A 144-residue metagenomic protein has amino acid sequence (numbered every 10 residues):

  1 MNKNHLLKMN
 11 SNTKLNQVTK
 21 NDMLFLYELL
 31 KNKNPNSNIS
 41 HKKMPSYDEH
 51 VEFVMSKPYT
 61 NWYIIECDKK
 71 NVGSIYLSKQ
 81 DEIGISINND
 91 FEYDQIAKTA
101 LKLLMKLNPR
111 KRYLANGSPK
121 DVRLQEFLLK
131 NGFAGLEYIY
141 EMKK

Functional and structural regions predicted by a protein language model:
N12-E28: A short beta-loop-alpha structural element at the N-terminal edge of CoA-dependent acyl/N-acetyltransferase catalytic
N34-E52: Conserved GNAT-fold acetyl-CoA-binding loop/helix
K43-S46, S56-K57, G73-D81: A conserved beta-strand-loop-helix scaffold within acyl/acetyltransferase catalytic domains
E52-I64: A short helix-loop-beta-strand connector motif used in the catalytic cores of GNAT acetyltransferases and, in some
N61-G73: Conserved beta-hairpin
S78-D90, N116-S118: Conserved acetyl-CoA binding element of GNAT-fold acetyltransferases
E92-L107, V122-E126, K130: Conserved acetyl-CoA-binding loop-helix of GNAT-fold acetyltransferases
L114-F127, M142-K143: Conserved beta-strand-loop-alpha-helix junction that forms the acyl-donor binding cleft
